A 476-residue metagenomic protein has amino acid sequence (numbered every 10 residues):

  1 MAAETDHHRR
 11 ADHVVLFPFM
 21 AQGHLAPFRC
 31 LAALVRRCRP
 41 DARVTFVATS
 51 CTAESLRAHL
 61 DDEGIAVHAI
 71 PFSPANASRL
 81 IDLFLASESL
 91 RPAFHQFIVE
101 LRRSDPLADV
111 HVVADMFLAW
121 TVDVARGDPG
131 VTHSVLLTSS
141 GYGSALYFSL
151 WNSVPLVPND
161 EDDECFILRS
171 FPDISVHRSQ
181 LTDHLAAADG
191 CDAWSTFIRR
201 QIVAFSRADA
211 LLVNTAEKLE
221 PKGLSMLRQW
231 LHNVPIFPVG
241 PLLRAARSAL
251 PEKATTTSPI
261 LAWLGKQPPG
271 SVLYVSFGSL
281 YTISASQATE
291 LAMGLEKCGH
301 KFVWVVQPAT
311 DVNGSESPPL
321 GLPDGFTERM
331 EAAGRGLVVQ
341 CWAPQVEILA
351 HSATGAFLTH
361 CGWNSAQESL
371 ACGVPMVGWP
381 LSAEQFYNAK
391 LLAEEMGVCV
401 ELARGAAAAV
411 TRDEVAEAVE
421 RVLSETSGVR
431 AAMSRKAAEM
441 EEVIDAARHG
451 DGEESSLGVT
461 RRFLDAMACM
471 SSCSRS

Functional and structural regions predicted by a protein language model:
M1-S476: Glycosyltransferase specificity loop/lid
